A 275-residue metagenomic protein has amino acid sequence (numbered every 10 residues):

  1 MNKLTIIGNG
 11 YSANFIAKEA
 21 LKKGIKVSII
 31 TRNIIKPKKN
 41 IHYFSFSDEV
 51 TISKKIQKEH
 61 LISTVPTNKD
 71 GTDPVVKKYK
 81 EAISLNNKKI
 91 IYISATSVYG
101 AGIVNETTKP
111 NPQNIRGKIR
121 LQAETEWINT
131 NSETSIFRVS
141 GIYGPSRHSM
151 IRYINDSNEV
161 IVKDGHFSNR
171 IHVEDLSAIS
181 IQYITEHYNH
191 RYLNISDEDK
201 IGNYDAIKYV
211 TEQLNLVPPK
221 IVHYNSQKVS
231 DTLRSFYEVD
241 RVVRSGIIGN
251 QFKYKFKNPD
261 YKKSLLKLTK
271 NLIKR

Functional and structural regions predicted by a protein language model:
A13-N14: N-terminal Rossmann-fold NAD(P) dinucleotide-binding loop
I56-Y92, Q122: NAD(P)-cofactor binding segment of oxidoreductase domains
K80-N114: Conserved Rossmann-fold NAD(P)-dependent oxidoreductase catalytic core, especially the SDR/UDP-sugar
I103-I136: Catalytic helix-loop patch of NAD(P)-dependent Rossmann-fold dehydrogenases
I128-S168: NAD(P)-dependent short-chain dehydrogenase/reductase
S149-R152, V162-I184, R191: Substrate-positioning beta->alpha
E186-L233, I273: Mid/C-terminal beta-alpha module of Rossmann-like enzyme folds, strongest in SDR-family dehydrogenases/epimerases
S235-R275: C-terminal amphipathic/interface module of NAD(P)-dependent oxidoreductases and related NAD-binding regulators
